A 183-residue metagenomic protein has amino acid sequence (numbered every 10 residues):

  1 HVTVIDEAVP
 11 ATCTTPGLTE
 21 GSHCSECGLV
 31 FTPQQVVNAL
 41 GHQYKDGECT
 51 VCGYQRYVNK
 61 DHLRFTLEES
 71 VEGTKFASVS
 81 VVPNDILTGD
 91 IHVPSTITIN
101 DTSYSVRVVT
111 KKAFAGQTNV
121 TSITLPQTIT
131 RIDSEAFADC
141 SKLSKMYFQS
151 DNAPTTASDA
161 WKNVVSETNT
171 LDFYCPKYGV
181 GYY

Functional and structural regions predicted by a protein language model:
H1-Y57, D85-T88, T96-V109, F114 (+1 more regions): Extracellular modular ligand-binding repeats in secreted and cell-surface proteins
V9-T12, T66-V71, D85-V108, Q117-R131 (+2 more regions): Structural signature of tandem-repeat unit edges
S22-C24, C49, Y57, V79-V81 (+3 more regions): Short beta-strand element of the conserved SAM-dependent methyltransferase core
A39, K60, E167-T168: Short, well-ordered coil/turn elements that cap or connect secondary structure elements
Y54-N84: Short beta-strand/loop segment at the start of cytosolic alpha/beta domains
A113, A136, S158-V165: Small-residue (G/S/T/A) turn/hinge positions that recur once per unit in extracellular repeat modules
